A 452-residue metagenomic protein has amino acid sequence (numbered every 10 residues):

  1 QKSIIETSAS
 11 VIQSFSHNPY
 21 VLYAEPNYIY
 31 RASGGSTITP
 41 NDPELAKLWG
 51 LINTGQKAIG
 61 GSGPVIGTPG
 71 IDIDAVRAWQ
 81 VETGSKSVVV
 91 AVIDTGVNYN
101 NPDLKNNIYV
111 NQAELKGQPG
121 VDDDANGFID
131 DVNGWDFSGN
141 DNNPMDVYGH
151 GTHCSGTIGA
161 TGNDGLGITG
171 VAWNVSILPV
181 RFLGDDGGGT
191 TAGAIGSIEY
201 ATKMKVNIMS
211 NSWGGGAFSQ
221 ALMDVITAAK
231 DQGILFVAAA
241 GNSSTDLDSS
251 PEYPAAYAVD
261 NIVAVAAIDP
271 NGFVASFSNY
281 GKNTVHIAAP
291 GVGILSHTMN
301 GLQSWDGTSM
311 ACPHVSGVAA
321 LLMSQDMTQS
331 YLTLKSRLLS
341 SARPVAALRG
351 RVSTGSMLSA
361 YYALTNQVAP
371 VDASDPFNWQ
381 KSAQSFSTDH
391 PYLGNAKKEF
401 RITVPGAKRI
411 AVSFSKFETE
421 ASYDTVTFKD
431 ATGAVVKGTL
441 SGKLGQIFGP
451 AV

Functional and structural regions predicted by a protein language model:
S8-H17: Short amphipathic alpha-helices in soluble, non-transmembrane regions that often serve as interface/regulatory elements
S16-V89, V97-I108, G193, A360-L364: Protease zymogen maturation seam
Y30-R31, T95-Y99, G162-D164, L183-D185 (+7 more regions): Acidic glycine-/aspartate-rich tracts in secreted/extracellular proteins
I66-T68, D72, V76-T191, M204 (+6 more regions): Subtilisin-like serine protease catalytic core
D94, G241, G307: Active-site glycine-centered loops adjacent to acidic/histidine catalytic or metal-binding residues that shape
G193, T202-W213, S219-V225, Q232-I234 (+3 more regions): C-terminal subdomain of the subtilisin-like protease fold in secreted/lumenal serine endopeptidases
I234, E252-S324, T328: Extracellular S/T/G-rich loop segment that most often corresponds to the catalytic His/Ser-adjacent loop
D372-V452: Domain-level representation of secreted and single-pass membrane ectodomains enriched in extracellular protease systems
